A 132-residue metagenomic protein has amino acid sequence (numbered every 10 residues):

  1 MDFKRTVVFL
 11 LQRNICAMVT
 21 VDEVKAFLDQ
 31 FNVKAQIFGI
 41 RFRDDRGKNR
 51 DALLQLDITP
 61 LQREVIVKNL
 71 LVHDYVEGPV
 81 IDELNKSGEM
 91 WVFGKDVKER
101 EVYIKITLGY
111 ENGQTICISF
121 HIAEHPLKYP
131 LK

Functional and structural regions predicted by a protein language model:
F3-L11, V19-S87: Compact soluble domain cores
V72-Q114: Functional cores of ribonucleases/endoribonucleases
T107-K132: Enriched for short, Lys/Arg-rich terminal
